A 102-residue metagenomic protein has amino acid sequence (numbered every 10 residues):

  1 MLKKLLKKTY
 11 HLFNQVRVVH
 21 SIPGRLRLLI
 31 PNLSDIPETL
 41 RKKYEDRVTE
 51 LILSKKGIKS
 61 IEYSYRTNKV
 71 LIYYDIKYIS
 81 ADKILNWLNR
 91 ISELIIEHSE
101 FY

Functional and structural regions predicted by a protein language model:
M1-T9, E38-K55: Short amphipathic alpha-helix segments
L12-P23, I61-Y65: Short edge beta-strands and adjacent turn/loop segments
V16-T39: Short glycine-/aliphatic-rich beta-strand segments at the starts of folded cytosolic domains
I22, E93-Y102: Conserved short beta-strand edge segments in small beta-sheet-based binding/regulatory domains
Y44-V48, K83-S92: Short amphipathic alpha-helices in soluble, non-transmembrane regions that often serve as interface/regulatory elements
V48-S64, K69, Y73: Short acidic amphipathic segments
G57, K77, L88-R90: Terminal leader/tail segments of proteins
D75-A81: Helix N-cap motif at beta-to-alpha junctions
